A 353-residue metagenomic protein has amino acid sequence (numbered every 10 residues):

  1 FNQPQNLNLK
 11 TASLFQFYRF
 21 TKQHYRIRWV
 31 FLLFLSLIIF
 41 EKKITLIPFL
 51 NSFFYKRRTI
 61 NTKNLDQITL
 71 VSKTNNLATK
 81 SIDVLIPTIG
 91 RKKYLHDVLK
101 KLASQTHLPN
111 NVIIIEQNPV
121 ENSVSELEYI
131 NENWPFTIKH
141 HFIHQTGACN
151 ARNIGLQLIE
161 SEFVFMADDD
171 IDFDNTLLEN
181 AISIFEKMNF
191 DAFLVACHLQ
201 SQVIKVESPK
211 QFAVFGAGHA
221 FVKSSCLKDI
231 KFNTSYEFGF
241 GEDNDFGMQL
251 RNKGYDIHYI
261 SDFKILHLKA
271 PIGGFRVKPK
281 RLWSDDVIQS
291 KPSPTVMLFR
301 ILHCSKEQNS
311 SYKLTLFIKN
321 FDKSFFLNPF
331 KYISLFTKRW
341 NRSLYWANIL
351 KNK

Functional and structural regions predicted by a protein language model:
F1, G239-M248, I260: Acidic donor-binding loop at a coil-to-helix junction in glycosyltransferase catalytic cores that engages
F1-P48, H267-F330: Active-site-adjacent helix/loop segment of glycosyltransferases that harbors family-specific signature motifs
L33-A103: N-proximal low-complexity "stem/linker" segments adjacent to membrane-targeting elements
L99-F142: Acidic donor-binding segment of Leloir-type glycosyltransferases
H140-I159: Glycine-rich, basic loop-to-helix element that forms the pyrophosphate-binding segment of sugar-nucleotide handling
V164: Short aromatic/hydrophobic "clamp" motif used to bind/position activated sugar donors
N175-E207: Conserved donor NDP-sugar-binding/catalytic core segment of glycosyltransferases
I204-V222, R281-V287, K291: A recurrent flexible, glycine/aromatic-enriched loop bordering the glycosyltransferase active site that acts as
